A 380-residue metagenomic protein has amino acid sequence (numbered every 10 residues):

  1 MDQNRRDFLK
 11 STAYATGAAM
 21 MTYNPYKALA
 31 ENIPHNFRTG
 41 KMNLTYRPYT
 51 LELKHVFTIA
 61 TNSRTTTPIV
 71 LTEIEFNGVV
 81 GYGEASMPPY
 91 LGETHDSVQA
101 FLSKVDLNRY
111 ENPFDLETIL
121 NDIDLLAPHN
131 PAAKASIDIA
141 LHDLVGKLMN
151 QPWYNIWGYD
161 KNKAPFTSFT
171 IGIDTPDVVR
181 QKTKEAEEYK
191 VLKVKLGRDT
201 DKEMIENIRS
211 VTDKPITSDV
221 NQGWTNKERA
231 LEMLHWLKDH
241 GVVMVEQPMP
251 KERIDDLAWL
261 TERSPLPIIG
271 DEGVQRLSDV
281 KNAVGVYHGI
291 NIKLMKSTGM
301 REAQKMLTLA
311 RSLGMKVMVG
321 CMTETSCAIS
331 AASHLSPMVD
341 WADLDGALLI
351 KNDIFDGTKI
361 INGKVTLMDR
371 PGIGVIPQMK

Functional and structural regions predicted by a protein language model:
M1-N4: N-terminal secretory signal peptides
D7-A30: N-terminal export signals
A13, A19, N36-L51, I69 (+2 more regions): Flexible C-terminal active-site loop/helix
F37-N43, N62, E75, V80-L148: Metal- or metallocofactor-binding catalytic centers and their adjacent structured scaffolds across diverse enzyme
T50-T58: Short Pro/Gly-enriched beta-strand edge/turn motifs at strand-loop
T72, G78, I137, N150 (+5 more regions): Conserved, mostly hydrophobic/aromatic
W153-S264: Metal-dependent enolase-superfamily TIM-barrel catalytic cores that perform enediolate-based chemistry
R263, I269, G273-L344: Catalytic alpha/beta core domains of metabolic enzymes, predominantly
